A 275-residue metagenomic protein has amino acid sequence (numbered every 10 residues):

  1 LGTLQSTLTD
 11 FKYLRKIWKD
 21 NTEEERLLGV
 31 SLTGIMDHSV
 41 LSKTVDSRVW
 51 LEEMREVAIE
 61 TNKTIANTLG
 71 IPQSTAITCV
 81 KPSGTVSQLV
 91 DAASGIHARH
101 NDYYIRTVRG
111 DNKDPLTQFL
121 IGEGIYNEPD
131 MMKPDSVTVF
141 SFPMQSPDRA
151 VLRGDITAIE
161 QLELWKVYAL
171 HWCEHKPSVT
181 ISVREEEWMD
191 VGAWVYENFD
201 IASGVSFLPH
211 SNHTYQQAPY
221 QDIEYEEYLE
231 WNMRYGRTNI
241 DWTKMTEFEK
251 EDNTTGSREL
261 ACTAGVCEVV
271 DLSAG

Functional and structural regions predicted by a protein language model:
L1-L14, N21-E24, P82, D91-S257: Catalytic alpha/beta core of large soluble enzyme barrels
T9-L14, G34-P82: Internal maturation/activation junctions in enzymes
K19-E24, S42, D46-M54, I181-E185: Conserved short loop/turn motifs at secondary-structure junctions
E24-S39, Q73-H100, E268: Conserved phosphate/anionic-ligand binding catalytic regions in large, soluble enzymes, centered on
G29, C173-H175, A261: Solvent-exposed loop and beta-edge segments used for protein-protein assembly and interaction
P72-T75, K176, C262: Short beta-strand-initiation
N253-G275: Short acidic, low-complexity intrinsically disordered linear motifs used for protein-protein interactions
